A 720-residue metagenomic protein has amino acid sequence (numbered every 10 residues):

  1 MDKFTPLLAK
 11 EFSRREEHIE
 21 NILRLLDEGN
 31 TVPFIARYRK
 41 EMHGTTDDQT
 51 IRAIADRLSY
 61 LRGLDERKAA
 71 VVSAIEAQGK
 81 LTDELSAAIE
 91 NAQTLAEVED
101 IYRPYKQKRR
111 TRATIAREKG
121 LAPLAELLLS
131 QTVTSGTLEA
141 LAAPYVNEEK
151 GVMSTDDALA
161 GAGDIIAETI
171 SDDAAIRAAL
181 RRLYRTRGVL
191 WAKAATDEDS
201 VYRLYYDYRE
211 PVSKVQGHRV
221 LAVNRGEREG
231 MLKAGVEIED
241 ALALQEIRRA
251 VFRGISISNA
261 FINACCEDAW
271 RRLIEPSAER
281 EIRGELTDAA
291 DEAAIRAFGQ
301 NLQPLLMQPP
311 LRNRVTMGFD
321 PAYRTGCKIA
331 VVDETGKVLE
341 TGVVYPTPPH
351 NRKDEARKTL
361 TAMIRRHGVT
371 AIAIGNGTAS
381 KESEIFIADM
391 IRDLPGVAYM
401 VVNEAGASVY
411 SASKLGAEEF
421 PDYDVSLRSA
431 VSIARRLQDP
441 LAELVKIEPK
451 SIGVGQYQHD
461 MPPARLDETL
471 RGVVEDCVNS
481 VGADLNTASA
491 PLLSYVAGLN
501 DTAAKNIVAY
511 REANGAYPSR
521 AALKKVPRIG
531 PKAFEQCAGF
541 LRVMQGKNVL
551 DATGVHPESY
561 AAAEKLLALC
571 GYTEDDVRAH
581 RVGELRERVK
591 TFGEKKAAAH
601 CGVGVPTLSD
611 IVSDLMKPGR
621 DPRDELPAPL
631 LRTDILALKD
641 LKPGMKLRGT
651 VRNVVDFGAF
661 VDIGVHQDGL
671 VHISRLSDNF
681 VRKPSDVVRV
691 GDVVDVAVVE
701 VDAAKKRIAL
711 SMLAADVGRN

Functional and structural regions predicted by a protein language model:
S13, P309-L311, E475-A509, T633-V671 (+1 more regions): C-terminal accessory/binding modules appended to enzymatic or scaffolding proteins
I19, T341-P348, A371, A412-V425 (+7 more regions): Short beta-alpha connecting loops at secondary-structure transitions that line or flank enzyme active sites
R24-D27, P104, I115-E118, A222-G226 (+15 more regions): Replace "in large, NTP-powered and nucleic-acid-processing enzymes" with "in large, NTP-powered factors and other
T31, H43, D47-T114, E118-E149 (+4 more regions): Accessory alpha-helical DNA-binding modules that contact the DNA backbone or grooves
T50-A53, Y60-G318, A322-Y423, A430: Duplex nucleic acid-engaging cores and interfaces of nucleic-acid transaction enzymes
E97, M400, G406, S411-V481 (+1 more regions): Long, charge-rich intrinsically disordered scaffolds of nucleic-acid metabolism proteins
L141-T155, Y208-R209, I247-W270, I274 (+4 more regions): Low-complexity, acidic/Ser/Thr- and charged residue-rich accessory regions of DNA metabolism proteins
R182-V189, F319-Y323, G377-E382, V402-V409 (+5 more regions): A glycine-rich phosphate-binding loop feature that marks nucleotide/adenosyl-phosphate handling sites
